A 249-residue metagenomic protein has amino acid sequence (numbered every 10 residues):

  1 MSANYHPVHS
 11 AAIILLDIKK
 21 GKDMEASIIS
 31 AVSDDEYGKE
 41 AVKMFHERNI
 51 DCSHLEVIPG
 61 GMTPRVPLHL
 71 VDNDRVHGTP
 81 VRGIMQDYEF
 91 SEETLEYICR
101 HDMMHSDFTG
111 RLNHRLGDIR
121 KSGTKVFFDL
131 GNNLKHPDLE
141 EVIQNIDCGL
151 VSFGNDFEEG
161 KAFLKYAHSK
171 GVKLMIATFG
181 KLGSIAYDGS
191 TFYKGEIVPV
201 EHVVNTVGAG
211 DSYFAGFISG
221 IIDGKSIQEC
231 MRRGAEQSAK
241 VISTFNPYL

Functional and structural regions predicted by a protein language model:
M1-N4: Positively charged, low-complexity intrinsically disordered leader regions
H6-D17, V204-Y213: Glycine/serine-rich anion-binding loops at beta->alpha junctions that coordinate negatively charged ligand groups
I13-E25, G220-D223: Alpha-helix C-terminal capping segments
K22-D102: Conserved N-terminal subdomain of the carbohydrate kinase-like
D23, K121-K125, K170-L174: A short helix->loop->beta-strand "cap" motif at the edges of active sites that frequently abuts
I28, N49-H54, K125-G131, D147-V151 (+1 more regions): Short hydrophobic/aromatic-enriched beta-strand-loop microsegments
D102-Y166, L182-S184: Conserved beta-alpha-beta core of the PfkB/ribokinase-like small-molecule kinase fold
K161-L249: Conserved phosphate-binding/catalytic region of the ribokinase-like
